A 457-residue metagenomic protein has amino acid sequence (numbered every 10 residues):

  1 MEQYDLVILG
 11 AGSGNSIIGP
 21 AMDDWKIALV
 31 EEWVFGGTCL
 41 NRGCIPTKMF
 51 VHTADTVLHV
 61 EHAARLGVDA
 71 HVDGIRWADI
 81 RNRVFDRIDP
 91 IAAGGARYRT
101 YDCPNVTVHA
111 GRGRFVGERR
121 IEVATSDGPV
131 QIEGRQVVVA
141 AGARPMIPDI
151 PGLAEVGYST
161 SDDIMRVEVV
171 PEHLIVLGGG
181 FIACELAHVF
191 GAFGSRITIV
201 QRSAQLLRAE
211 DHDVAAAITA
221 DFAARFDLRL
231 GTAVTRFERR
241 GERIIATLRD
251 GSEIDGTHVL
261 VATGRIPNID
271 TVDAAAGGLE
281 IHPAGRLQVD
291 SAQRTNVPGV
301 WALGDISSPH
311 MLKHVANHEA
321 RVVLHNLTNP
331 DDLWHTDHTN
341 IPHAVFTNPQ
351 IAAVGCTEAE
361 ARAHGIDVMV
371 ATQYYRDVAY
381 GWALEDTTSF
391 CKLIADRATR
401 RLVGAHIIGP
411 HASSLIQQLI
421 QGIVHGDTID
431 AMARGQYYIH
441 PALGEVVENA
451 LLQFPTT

Functional and structural regions predicted by a protein language model:
E2, L9, I17, V30-V34 (+10 more regions): Residues forming the flavin
E2-Y4, A11-G12, I17-I18, M22-V170 (+7 more regions): Glycine-rich flavin
E2-Y4, D127-Q136, R249-H258, I269 (+1 more regions): Core beta-strand elements of the Rossmann-like FAD/NAD(P) dinucleotide-binding domain in flavoenzyme oxidoreductases
V7-G14, I18-W33, T38, I45 (+4 more regions): Flexible, glycine-rich terminal cap/loop adjacent to redox cofactors in electron-transfer oxidoreductases
S16-I17, I147-D149, E185, F190 (+5 more regions): Glycine/Thr-rich phosphate-binding loops of Rossmann-like dinucleotide-binding domains
C44, A141-R196, V200, L228 (+3 more regions): Glycine-rich dinucleotide-binding loop and its adjacent helix/turn
A154-P171, E253-P330, Q421, A433: FAD-site-proximal beta/loop scaffold in flavoenzymes
